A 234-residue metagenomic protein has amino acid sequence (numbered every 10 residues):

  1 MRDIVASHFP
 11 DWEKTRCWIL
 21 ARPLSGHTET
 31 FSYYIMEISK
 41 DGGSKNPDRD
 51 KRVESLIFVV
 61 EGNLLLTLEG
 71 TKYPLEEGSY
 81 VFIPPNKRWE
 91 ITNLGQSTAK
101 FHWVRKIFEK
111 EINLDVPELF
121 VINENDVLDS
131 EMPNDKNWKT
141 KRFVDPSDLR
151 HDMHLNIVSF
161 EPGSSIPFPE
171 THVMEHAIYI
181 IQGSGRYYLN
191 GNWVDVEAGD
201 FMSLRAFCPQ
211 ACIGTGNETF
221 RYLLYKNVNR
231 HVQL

Functional and structural regions predicted by a protein language model:
M1-T30, Q96, K100-M153: A short, N-terminal "cap"/entry segment at the start of jelly-roll beta-barrel domains of the cupin/DSBH fold
T15-R22, S32-K51, K141-V144, N156-H172 (+1 more regions): Conserved short histidine dyad/triad with adjacent acidic residue
S32, K45-P47, V53, E69 (+5 more regions): Short, solvent-exposed loop/turn positions at domain surfaces that link secondary-structure elements or cap domain
R52-L65, E69, V173-R186, N190: Glycine- and acidic-residue-biased ligand/ion/polar-headgroup-sensing regions
L56, L64-L65, G70, S79-L94: N-terminal intrinsically disordered, low-complexity, charge/repeat-rich segments that act as generic
N63, R88, T98, A177 (+4 more regions): Structural motif
G70-P85, G191-A206: Short acidic-glycine-tyrosine-enriched beta hairpin
K72, P85-E111, A206-V232: Ligand-binding loop in jelly-roll beta-barrel domains
